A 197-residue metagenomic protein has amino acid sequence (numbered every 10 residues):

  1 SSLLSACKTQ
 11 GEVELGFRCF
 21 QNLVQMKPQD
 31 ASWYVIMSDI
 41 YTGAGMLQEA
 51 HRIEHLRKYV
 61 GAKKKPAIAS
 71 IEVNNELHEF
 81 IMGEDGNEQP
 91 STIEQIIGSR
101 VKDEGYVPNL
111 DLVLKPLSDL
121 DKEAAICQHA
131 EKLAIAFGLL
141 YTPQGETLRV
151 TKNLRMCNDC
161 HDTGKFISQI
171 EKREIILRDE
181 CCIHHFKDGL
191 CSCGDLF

Functional and structural regions predicted by a protein language model:
S1-F197: Terminal (and in a subset, N-terminal) low-complexity or junction segments at the ends of helical repeat RNA-binding
